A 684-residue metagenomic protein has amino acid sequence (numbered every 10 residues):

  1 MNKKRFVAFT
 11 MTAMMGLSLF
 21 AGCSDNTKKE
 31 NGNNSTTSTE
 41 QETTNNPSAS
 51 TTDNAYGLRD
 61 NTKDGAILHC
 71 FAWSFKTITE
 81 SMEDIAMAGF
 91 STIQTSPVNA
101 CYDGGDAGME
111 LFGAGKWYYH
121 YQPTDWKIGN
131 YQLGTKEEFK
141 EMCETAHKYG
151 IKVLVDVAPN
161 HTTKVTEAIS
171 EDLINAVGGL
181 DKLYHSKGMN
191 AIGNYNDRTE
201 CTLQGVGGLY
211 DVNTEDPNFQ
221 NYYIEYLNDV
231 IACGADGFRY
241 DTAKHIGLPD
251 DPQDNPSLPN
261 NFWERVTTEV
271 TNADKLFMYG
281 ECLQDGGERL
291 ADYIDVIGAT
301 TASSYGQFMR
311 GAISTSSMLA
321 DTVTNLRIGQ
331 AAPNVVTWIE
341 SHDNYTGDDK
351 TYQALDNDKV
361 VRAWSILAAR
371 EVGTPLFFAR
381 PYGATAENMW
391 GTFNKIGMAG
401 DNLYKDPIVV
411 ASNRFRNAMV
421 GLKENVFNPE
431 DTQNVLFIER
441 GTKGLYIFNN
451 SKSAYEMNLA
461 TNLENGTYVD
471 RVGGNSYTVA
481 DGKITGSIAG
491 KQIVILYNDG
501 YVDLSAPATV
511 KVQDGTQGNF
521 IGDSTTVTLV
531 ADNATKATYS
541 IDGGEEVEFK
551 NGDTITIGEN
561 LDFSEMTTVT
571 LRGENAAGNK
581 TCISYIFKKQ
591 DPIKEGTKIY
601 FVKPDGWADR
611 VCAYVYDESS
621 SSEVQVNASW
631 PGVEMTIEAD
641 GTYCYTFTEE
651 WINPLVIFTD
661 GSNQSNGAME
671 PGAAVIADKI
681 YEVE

Functional and structural regions predicted by a protein language model:
R5-D25: Sec-dependent N-terminal signal peptides of Gram-positive bacterial secreted proteins and lipoproteins
L19-E42, P47: Sec-dependent signal peptide cleavage junction
N46-D64, E80-A86, N99-Y102, D106-Y121 (+5 more regions): Active-site-proximal helices and loops of the catalytic beta/alpha 8
S50, N61-G65, C101-E144, V177-D211: Aromatic- and acidic-residue-enriched carbohydrate-binding clefts of CAZyme catalytic domains
Y131-E167, L227: Substrate-binding cleft of carbohydrate-active enzyme catalytic domains
E371, K452-S453, T461-G466, V530-A537 (+3 more regions): Short proline/glycine-enriched turn/loop motifs at strand-loop junctions of beta-rich domains
D503-P592: Low-complexity, disordered linker/stalk regions enriched in Pro/Thr/Ser/Gly
E546-T554, P604-E650, S662-P671: Aromatic-rich carbohydrate-binding modules that target alpha-glucans
